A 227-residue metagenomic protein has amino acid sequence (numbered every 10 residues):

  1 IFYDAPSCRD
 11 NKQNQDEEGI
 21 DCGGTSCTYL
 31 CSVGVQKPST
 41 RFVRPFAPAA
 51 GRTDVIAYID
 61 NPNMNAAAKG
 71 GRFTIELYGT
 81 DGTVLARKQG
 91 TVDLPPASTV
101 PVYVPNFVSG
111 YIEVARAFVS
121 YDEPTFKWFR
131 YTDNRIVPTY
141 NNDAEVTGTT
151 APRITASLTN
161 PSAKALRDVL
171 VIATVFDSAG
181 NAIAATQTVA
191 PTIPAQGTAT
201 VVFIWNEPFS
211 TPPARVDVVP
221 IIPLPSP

Functional and structural regions predicted by a protein language model:
I1-G34: Cysteine-rich modules of extracellular adhesion/ECM and protease-associated proteins
Y3, T28-K37, F126-R135: Proline/serine/threonine-rich low-complexity linkers at boundaries of modular beta-sandwich domains
E18, M64-P101, S162-T200, T211: Extended intrinsically disordered, low-complexity coil regions enriched in Ser, Thr, Gly, Ala and often Pro
G19, S26-D81: Extracytoplasmic/periplasmic/luminal assembly and interaction segments in envelope/secretory/respiratory proteins
F42-A47, N141-V146, P191: Short beta-strand segments of immunoglobulin-like
G51-A66, P124-A185: Surface-exposed interaction/gating patches
D54-Y58, R72-T74, P101-Y103, F118 (+3 more regions): Beta-strand secondary-structure signal
D93, T99-T150, A184-Q187, V202-P227: Terminal connector regions
